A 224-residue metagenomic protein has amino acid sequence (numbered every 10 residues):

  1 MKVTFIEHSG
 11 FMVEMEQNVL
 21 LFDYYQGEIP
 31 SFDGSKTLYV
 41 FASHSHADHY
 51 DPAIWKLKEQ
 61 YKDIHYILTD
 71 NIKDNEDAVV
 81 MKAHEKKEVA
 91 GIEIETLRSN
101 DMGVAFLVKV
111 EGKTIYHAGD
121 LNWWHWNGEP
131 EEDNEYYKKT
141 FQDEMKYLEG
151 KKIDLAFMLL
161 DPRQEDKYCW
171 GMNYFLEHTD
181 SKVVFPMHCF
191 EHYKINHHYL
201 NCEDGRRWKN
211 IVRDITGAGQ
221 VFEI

Functional and structural regions predicted by a protein language model:
M1-S35, D77-K152, I215-I224: Core dinuclear metal-dependent hydrolase active-site scaffold
K2-F5, V19-D23, V40-A42, K62-D70 (+2 more regions): Short, hydrophobic beta-strand segments that form beta-sheet elements in well-ordered domains
T4-H8, E76-K86, N100, Y147 (+1 more regions): Binuclear metal-ion centers of metallo-dependent hydrolases, dominated by the metallo-beta-lactamase
Q26-I72, K146-F157: Active-site metal-binding motif and surrounding structural segment of the metallo-beta-lactamase
G27-P30, H46-Y50, I72-E76, K87 (+4 more regions): Active-site environment of divalent metal-dependent phosphoester hydrolases
F41, I94-T96, A156-L159, V184-P186: Short catalytic-loop micro-motif centered on adjacent basic/acidic residues
I67-T69, A118, P186-M187, I215: Generic beta-sheet signal
E131-Y137, L155-E177: Active-site-proximal segments of metal-dependent phosphoesterases and phosphodiesterases across multiple
